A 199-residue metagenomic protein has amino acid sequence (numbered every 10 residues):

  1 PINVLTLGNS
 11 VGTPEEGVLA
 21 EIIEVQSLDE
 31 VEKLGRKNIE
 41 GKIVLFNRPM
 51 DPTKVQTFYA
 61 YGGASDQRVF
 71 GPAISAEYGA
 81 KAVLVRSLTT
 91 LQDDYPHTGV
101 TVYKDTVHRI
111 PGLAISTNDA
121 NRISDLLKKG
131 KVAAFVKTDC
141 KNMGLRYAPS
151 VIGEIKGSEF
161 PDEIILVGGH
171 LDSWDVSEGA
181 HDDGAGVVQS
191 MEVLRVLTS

Functional and structural regions predicted by a protein language model:
P1, P72, V85-K104, A148: Protein/peptide-recognition domains central to ubiquitin and immune signaling
P1-E24, D105-E154: A non-catalytic alpha/beta surface segment that caps or lines the substrate-entry region of metallo-dependent hydrolase
P1-I43, N47-V55: Noncatalytic luminal/extracellular "stalk/propeptide" segments of secretory-pathway proteins
N9-T13, A20-V25, Q56-P72, H108-L113 (+2 more regions): Second-shell loop/turn segments in exported
I22-E24, I43-N47, K81-R86, G112-I115 (+2 more regions): Structural recognition of the beta-strand scaffold that forms the well-ordered cores of secreted hydrolase catalytic
D29-E30, M50-T53, L88-Q92, D119-A120 (+3 more regions): Solvent-exposed loop/turn segments at secondary-structure junctions within structured extracellular/periplasmic domains
Q67-R68, S75, V151-G153, E163 (+2 more regions): Alpha-helical metal-binding/catalytic segments enriched in His/Glu/Asp
A73-G79: Non-catalytic positions within long, well-ordered alpha-helices that form the structural scaffold/packing of enzyme
